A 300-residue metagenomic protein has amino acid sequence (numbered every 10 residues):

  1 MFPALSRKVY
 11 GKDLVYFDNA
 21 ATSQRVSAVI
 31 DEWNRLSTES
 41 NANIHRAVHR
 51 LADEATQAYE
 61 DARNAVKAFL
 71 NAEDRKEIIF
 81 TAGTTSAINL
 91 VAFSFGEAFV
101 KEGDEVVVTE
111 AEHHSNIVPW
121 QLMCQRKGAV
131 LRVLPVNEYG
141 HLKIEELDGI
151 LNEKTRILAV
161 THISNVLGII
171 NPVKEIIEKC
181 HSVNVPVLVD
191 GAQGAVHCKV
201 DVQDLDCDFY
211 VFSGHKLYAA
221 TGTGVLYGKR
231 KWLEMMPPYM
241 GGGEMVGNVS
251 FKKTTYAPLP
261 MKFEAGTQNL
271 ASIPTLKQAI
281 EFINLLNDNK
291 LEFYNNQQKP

Functional and structural regions predicted by a protein language model:
M1-P300: Pyridoxal 5′-phosphate
